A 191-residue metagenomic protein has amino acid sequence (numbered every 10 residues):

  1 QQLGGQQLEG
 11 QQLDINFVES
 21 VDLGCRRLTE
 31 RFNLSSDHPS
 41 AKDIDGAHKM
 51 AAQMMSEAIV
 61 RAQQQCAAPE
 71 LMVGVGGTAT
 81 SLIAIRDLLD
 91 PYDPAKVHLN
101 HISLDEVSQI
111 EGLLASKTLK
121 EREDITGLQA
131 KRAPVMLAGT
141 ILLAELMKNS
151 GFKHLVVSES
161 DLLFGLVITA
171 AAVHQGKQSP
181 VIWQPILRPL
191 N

Functional and structural regions predicted by a protein language model:
L3-N191: Helical "lid/coupling" subdomains associated with nucleotide-phosphate turnover
